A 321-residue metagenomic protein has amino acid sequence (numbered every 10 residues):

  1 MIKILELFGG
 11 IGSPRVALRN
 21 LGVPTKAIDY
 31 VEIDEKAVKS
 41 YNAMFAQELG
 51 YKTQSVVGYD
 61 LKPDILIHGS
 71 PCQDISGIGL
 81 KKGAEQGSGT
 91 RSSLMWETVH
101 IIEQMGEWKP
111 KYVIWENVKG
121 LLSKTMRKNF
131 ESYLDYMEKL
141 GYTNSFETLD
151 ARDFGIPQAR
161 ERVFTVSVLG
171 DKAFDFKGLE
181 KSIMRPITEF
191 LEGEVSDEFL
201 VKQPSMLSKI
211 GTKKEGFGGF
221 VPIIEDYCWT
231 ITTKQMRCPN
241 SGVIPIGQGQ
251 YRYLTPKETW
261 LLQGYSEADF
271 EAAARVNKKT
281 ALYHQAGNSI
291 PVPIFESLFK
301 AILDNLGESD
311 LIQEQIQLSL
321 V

Functional and structural regions predicted by a protein language model:
M1-I4: Extreme N-terminal starter segment of soluble prokaryotic enzymes
F8-I11: Class I SAM-dependent methyltransferase "Motif I" SAM/SAH-binding loop
A17-T25, M44: A short, Lys/Arg-enriched amphipathic alpha-helix followed by its capping loop at the start of a domain
D29-I33, E116-N117: Conserved acidic E/D residue at the C-terminus of a beta-strand in Rossmann-like folds
Y41: Conserved SAM-binding loop
Q47-S55: Conserved SAM-binding strand-loop segment of SAM-dependent methyltransferases
G58-P63, I75-C238, Q250: Class I S-adenosyl-L-methionine
Q203-V321: C-terminal target-recognition/interaction regions appended to catalytic cores
